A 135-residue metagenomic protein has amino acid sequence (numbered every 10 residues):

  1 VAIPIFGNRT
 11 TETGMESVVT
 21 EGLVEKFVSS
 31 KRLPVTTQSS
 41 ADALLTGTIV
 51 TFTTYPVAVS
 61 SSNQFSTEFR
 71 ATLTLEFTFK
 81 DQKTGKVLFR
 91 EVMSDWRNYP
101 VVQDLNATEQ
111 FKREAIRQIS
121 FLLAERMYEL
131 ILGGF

Functional and structural regions predicted by a protein language model:
V1-E25, S29-S40, T54, K83 (+3 more regions): A structural "domain/chain start" motif
T11, M15, T67, F111 (+2 more regions): Conserved acidic
S30-L33, S40, L44-L88, W96-Q110 (+2 more regions): Surface-exposed short loop/turn segments
